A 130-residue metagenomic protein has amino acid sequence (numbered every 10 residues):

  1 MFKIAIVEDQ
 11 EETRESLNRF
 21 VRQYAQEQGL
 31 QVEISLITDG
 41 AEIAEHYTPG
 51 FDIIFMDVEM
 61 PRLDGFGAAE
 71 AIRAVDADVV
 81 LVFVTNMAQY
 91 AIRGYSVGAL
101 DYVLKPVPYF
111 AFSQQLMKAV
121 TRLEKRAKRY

Functional and structural regions predicted by a protein language model:
M1-K3: Non-catalytic signal-transmission and effector/linker regions of two-component phosphorelay proteins
A5, A25, G40, A68-A69: Small side chains
E8: Conserved acidic carboxylate
E11-S35, A74: Two-component/phosphorelay signaling modules centered on CheY-like receiver
L36-E42, G65: Helix N-cap/capping motif at the beta->alpha junctions
E45, F51-A127: CheY-like receiver
